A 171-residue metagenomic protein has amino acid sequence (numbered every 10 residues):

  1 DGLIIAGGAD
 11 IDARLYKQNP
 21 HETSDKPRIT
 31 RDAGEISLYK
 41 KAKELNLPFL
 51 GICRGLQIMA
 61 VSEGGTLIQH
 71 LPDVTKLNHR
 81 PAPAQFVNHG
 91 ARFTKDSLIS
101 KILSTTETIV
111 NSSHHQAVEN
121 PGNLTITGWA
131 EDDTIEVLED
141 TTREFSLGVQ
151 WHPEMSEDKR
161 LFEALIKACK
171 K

Functional and structural regions predicted by a protein language model:
D1, I5, R28-L45, P72-K171: Amide-donor transfer/coupling interface in amidating biosynthetic enzymes
L3-I4, K40-T66: Catalytic nucleophile loop
G8-I11: Short glycine-rich anion-binding loops that position phosphate/pyrophosphate groups of nucleotides and phosphorylated
A13-E22, K26-R28: Glycine/threonine-rich flexible loop motifs
A13-Y16, M59-S62, L138: Short glycine-/acidic-enriched loop or helix-start segments at secondary-structure transitions that form or flank
Q18-N19, S62, T66, K76 (+1 more regions): Amphipathic, positively biased hydrophobic alpha-helical segments used for protein targeting and membrane insertion
Q69: Class I SAM-dependent methyltransferase SAM-binding "motif I" and its flanking Rossmann-like core
